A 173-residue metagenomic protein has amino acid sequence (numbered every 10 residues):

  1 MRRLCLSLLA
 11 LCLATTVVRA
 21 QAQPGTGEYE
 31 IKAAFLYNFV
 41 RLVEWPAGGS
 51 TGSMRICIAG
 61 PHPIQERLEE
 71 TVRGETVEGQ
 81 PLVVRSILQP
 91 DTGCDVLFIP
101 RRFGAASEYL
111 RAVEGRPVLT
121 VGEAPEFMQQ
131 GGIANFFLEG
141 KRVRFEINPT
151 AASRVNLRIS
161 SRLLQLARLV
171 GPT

Functional and structural regions predicted by a protein language model:
R2-L8, C12-T173: Short hydrophobic alpha-helices and adjacent helix-cap/hinge residues
